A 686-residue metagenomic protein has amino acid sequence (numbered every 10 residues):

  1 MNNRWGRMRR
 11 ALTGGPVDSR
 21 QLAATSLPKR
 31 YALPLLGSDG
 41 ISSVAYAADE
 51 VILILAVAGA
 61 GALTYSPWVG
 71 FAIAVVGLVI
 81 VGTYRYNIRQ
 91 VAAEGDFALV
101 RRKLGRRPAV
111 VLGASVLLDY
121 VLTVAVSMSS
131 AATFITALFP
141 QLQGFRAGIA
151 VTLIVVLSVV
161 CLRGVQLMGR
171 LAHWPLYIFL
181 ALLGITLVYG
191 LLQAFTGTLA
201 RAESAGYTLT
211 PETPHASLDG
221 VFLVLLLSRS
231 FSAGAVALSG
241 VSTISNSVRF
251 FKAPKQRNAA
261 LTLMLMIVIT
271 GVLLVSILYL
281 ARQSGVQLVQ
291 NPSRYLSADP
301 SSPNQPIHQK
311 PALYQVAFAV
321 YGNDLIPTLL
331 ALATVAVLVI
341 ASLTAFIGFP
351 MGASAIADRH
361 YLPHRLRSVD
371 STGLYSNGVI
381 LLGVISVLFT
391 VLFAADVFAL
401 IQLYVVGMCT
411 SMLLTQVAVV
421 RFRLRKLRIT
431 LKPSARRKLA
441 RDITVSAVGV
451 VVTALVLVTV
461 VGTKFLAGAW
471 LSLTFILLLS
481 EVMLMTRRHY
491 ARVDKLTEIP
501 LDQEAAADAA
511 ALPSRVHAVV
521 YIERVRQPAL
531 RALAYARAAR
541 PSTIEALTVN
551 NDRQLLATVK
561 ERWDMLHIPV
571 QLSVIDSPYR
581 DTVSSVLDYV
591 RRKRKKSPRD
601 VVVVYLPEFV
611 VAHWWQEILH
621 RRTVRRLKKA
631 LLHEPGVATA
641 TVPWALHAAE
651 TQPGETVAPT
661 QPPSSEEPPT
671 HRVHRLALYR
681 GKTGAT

Functional and structural regions predicted by a protein language model:
M1-L22, A491-T686: Cytosolic C-terminal regulatory domains/tails of membrane transporters and channels
P28, R106-A109, G144-V151, F250-L273 (+3 more regions): Loop-to-transmembrane helix boundary motifs in multi-pass membrane proteins
L53-R102, R107-G113, V126-I154, I178 (+1 more regions): Extracellular loop-to-transmembrane helix junctions
I149, I154-T196, E203, T262-M266 (+3 more regions): Membrane-interface loop-to-helix entry segments
Y177, A181-S239, V268, N291 (+4 more regions): Helix-loop-helix junctions that connect adjacent transmembrane segments in multi-pass membrane transporters
I178-P211, L278-V286, T415-T430, M485-D494: Hydrophobic alpha-helical segments and their helix-loop junctions in multi-pass secondary transporters
L191-R201, L261-L313: Extracellular/periplasmic helix-exit of transmembrane alpha-helices
R365-N377, M412-F465: C-terminal membrane-solvent junction of multi-pass transporters and transport-like membrane proteins
